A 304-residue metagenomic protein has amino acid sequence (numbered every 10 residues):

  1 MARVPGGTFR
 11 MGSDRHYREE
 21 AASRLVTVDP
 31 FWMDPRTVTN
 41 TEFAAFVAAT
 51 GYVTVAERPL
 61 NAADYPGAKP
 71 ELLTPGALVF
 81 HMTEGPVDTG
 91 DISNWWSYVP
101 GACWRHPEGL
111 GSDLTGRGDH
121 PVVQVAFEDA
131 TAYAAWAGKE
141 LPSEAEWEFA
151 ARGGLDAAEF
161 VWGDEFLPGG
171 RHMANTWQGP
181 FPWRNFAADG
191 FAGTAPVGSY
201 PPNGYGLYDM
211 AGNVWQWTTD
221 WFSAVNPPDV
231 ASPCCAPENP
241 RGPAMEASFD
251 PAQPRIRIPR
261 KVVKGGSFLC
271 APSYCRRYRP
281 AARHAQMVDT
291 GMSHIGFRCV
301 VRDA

Functional and structural regions predicted by a protein language model:
R3-V4, R10, D14-R15, P59-P280: Functional-site microenvironments in short loops/helix caps that host divalent-cation chemistry
R18-A21: C-terminal, low-complexity/hydrophilic appendages and adjacent surface loops of extracellular/periplasmic anionic
L25-F31: A short N-terminal beta-strand-loop micro-motif at the entrance of redox/enzyme domains
F31, F46-V55, A137-G138: Short capping motifs at secondary-structure boundaries
D34: An anion-binding catalytic pocket shared by soluble metabolic enzymes
T39: Acidic-aromatic/histidine active-site loop/patch
P251-R255, H284-G291: Short proline/glycine-enriched turn/loop segments at secondary-structure junctions
S293-A304: Short, structured beta-strand segments at or near domain termini in extracellular proteins/domains
